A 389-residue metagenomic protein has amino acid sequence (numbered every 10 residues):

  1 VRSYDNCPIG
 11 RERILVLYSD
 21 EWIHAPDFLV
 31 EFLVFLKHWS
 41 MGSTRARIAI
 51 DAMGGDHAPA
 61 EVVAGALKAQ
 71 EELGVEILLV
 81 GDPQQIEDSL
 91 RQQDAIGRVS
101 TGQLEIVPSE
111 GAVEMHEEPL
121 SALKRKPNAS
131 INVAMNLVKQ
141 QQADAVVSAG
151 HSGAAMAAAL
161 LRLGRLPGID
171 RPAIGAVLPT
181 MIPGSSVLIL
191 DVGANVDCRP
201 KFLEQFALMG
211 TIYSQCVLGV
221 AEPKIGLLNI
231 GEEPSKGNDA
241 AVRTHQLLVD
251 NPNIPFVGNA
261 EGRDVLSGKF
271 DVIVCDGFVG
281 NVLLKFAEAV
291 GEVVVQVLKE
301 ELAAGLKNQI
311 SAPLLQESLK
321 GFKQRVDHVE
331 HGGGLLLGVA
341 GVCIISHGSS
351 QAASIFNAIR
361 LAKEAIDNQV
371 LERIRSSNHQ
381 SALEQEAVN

Functional and structural regions predicted by a protein language model:
V1-R2, E12-V16, H24, H38: Short, low-complexity intrinsically disordered segments enriched in A/P/G/S/L with frequent Arg, especially at protein
W39-E87: N-terminal phosphate-binding or glycine-rich loops at protein starts, especially the Walker A/P-loop of NTPases
I48-A60, A194-E204, I345-Q351: Short, glycine-rich nucleotide/cofactor-binding loops
H57-V62, N128-K139, A145-A159, D170-I174 (+6 more regions): Short glycine/serine/threonine-rich phosphate/pyrophosphate-binding segments that cradle anionic phosphate groups
A60-E61, L73, L78, V196-G262: Glycine-rich phosphate/diphosphate-binding loop of Rossmann-like nucleotide-binding domains
A95-Q140: Phosphate/nucleotide-donor binding subsite
L160-I189, K269-I273, G277-A387: Glycine-rich phosphate/nucleotide-binding loop
